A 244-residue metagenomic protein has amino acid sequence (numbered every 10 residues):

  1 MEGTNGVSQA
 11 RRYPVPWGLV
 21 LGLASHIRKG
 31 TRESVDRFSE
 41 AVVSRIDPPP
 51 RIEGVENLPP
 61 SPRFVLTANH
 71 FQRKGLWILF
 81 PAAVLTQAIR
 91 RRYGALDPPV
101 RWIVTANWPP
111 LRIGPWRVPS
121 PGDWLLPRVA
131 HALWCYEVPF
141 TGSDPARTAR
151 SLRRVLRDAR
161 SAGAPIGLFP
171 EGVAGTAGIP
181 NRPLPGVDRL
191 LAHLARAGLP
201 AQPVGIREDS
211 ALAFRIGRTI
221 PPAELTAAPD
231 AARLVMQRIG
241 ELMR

Functional and structural regions predicted by a protein language model:
M1-V100, V104-G114, S120-V138, R150-R153: Membrane-anchoring hydrophobic helices of lipid-metabolizing enzymes
E2-A24, A132, S143-R244: Non-catalytic C-terminal accessory region of glycerolipid acyltransferases and related lyso-lipid remodeling enzymes
